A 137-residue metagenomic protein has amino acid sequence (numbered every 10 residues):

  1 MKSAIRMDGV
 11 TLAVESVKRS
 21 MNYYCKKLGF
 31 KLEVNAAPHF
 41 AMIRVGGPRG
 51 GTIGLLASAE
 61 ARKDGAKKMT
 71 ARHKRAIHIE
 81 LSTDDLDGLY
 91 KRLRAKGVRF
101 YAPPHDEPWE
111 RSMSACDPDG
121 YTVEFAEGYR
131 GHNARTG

Functional and structural regions predicted by a protein language model:
M1-G9, K31-L81, G88-C116, E127-G137: Vicinal oxygen chelate
A13-V14, R19: Long, hydrophobic N-terminal alpha-helical segment
R19-S20, G88: Short Gly/charged-rich anion-binding patches and loops
S20-C25, L93, G120: Conserved active-site tyrosine of GNAT-family acetyltransferases
